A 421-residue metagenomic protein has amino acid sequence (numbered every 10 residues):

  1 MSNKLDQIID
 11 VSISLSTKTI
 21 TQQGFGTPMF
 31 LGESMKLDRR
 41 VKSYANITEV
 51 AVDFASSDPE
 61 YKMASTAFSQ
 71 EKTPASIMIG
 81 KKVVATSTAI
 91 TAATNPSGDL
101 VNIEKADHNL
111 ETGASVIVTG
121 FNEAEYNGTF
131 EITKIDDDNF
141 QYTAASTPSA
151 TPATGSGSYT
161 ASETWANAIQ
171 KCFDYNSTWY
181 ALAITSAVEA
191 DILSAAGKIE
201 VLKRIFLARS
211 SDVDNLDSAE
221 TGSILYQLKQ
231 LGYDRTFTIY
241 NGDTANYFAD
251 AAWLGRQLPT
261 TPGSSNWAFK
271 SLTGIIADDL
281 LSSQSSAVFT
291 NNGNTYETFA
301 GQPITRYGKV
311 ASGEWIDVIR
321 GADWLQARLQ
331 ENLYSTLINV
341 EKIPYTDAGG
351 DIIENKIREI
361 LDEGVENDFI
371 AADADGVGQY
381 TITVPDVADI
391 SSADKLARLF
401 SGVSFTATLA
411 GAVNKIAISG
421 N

Functional and structural regions predicted by a protein language model:
M1-S56, S69, R306-N421: Structured, hydrophobic secondary-structure cores that serve as assembly/anchoring elements
M1-T88, D138-Q141, T160-S218: Small-residue-rich
M35-R40, N109-T112, P148-P152, E189-A195 (+3 more regions): Short, surface-exposed beta-strand/loop "edge" segments at domain boundaries and coil↔beta transitions
S57-Y61, H108, E220-S223, T346: Serine-centered coil/turn micro-motif
T86-T112, G120-E163: Small/polar beta-strand repeat architecture
C172-N339, I360-E363, D373-I390: A glycine- and small-residue-enriched flexible loop/hinge signal that marks low-structured segments
